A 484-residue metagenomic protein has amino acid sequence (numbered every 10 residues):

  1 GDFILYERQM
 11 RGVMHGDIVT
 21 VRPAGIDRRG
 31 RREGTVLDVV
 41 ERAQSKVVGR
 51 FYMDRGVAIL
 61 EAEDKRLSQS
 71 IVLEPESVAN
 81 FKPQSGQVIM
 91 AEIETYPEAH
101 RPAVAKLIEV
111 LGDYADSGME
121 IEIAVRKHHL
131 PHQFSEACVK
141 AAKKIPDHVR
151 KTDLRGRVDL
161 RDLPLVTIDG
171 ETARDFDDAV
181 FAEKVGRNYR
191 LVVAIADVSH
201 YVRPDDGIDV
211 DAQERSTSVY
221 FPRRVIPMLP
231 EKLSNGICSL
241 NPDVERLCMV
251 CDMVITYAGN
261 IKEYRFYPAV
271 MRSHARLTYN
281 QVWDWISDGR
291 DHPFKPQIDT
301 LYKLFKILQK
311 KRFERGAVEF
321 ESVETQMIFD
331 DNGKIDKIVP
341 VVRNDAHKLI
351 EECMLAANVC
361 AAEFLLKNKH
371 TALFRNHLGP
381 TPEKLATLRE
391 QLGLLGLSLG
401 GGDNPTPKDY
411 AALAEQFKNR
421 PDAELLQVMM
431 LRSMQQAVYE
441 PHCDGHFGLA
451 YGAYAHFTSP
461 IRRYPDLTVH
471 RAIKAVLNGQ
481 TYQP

Functional and structural regions predicted by a protein language model:
G1-G56, R66-S68: Accessory interdomain/linker segments of ATP-dependent helicases and helicase-like nucleic-acid enzymes that mediate
D38, R42-P484: Conserved, carboxylate-rich catalytic/transport cores that coordinate ions
